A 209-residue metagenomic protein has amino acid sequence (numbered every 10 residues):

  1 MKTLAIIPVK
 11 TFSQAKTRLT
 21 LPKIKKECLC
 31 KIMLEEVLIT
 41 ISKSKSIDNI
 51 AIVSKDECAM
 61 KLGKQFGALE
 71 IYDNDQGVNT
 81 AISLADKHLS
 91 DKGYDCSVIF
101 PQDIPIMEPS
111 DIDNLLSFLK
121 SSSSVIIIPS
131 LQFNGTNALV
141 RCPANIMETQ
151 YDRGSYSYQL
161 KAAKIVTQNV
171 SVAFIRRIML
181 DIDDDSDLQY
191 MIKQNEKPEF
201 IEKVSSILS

Functional and structural regions predicted by a protein language model:
M1-L19: N-terminal nucleotide-binding beta1-loop-alpha1 segment
K31-S46: A short, N-terminal amphipathic alpha-helix
K45-E70: Acidic donor-binding segment of Leloir-type glycosyltransferases
K64-C96, S155: Short phosphate-binding loop-to-helix
P101-P105: The conserved acidic donor/metal-binding loop of glycosyltransferases
M107-F133: Conserved donor-nucleotide/metal-binding helix-loop-beta segment in metal-dependent transferases, i.e., the alpha-helix
R141-A163: Short, glycine-/small-residue-rich phosphate/pyrophosphate-handling segment
K161-S209: Conserved alpha/beta core of the MobA/IspD/sugar-nucleotide pyrophosphorylase nucleotidyltransferase superfamily
